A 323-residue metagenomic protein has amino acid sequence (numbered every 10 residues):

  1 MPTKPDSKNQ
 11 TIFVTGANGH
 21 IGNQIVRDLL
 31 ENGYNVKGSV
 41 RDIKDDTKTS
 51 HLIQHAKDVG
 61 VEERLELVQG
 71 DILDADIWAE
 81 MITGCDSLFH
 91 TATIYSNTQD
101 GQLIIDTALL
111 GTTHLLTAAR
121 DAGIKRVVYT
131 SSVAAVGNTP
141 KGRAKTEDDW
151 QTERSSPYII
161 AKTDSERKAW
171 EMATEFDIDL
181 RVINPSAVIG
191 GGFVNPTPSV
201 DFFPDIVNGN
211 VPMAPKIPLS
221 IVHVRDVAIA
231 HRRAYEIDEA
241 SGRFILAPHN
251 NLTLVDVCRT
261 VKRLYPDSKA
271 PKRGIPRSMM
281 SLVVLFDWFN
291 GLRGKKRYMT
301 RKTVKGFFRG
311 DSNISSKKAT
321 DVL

Functional and structural regions predicted by a protein language model:
Q10-Y34: N-terminal Rossmann NAD(P)H-binding glycine-rich loop of SDR-like oxidoreductase domains
K44-T47, Q54-L110: NAD(P)H-binding glycine-rich loop region in Rossmannoid oxidoreductase-like domains and their noncatalytic homologs
H90, I94, D100-Y158: Conserved Rossmann-fold NAD(P)-dependent oxidoreductase catalytic core, especially the SDR/UDP-sugar
Q151-R154, N195, D201-V222, D226: A conserved pocket-lining segment of Rossmann-fold NAD(P)-dependent short-chain dehydrogenase/reductase
S155-L180: Active-site Tyr-X1-5-Lys
E175-I178, G190-F202, A234-F244, D267-K269: Glycine/proline-rich active-site loop of Rossmann-fold NAD(P)-dependent oxidoreductases
A230-M299, S316, D321: Mid/C-terminal beta-alpha module of Rossmann-like enzyme folds, strongest in SDR-family dehydrogenases/epimerases
